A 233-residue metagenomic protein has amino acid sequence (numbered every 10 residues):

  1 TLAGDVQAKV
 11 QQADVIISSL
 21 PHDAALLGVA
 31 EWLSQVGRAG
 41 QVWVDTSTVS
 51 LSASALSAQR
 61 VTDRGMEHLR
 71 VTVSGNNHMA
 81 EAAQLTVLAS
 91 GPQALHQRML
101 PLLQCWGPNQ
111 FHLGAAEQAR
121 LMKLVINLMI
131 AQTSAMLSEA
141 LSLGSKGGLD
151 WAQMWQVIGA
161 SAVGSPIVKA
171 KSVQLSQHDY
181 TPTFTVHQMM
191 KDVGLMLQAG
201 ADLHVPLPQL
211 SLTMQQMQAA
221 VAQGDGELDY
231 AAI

Functional and structural regions predicted by a protein language model:
L2, E67-L69, Q110, W151 (+1 more regions): Hydrophobic beta-strand scaffold residues
L2, V6-L69: Rossmann-fold NAD(P) dinucleotide-binding segment
L20-D23, L51, Q93, S134 (+2 more regions): Alpha-helix N-cap/helix-start capping motif
W43, V49-L128: Rossmann-fold dinucleotide-binding core
Q118-I233: Helical "substrate-binding/catalytic lid" subdomain of Rossmann-like NAD(P)-dependent dehydrogenases/reductases
